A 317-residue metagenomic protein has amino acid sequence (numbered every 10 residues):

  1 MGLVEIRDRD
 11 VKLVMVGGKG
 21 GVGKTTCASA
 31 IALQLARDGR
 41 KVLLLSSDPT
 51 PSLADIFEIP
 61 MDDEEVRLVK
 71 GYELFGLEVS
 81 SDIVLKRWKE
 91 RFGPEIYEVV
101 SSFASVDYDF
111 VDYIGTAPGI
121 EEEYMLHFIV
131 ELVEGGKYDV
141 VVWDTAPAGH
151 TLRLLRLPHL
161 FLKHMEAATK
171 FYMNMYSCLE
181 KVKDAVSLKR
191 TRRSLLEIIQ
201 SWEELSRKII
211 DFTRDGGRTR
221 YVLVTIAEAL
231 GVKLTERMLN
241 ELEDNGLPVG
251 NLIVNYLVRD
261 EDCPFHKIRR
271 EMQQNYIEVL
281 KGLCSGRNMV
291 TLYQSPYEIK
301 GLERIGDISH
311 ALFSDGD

Functional and structural regions predicted by a protein language model:
M1-V22, C27-Q200: Nucleotide-state-sensitive switch-loop elements of NTP-binding domains
G2-D8, S206-D317: C-terminal lobe/tail of nucleotide-utilizing enzymes
E123, E203, Q274: Electropositive phosphate-/nucleotide-binding environments in soluble metabolic enzymes
E197-Q200, E204, I209: Pre-Walker A segment
